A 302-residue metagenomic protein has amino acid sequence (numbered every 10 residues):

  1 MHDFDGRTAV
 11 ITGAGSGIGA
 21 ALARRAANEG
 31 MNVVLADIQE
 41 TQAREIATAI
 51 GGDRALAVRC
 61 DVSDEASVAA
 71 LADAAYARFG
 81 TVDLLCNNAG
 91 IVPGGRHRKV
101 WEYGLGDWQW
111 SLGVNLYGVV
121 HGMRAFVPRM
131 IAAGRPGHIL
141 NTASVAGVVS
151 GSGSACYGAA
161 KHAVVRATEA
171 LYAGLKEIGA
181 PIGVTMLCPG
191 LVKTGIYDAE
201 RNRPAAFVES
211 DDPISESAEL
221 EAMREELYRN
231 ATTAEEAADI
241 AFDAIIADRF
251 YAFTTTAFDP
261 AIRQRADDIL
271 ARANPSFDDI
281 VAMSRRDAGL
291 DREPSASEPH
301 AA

Functional and structural regions predicted by a protein language model:
T8, G15-S16: Conserved glycine-rich cofactor-binding loop
E29-E45: Conserved glycine-rich Rossmann-like NAD(P)H-binding loop of the short-chain dehydrogenase/reductase
E40-T41, R59-A70, L105: The beta1-alpha1 cofactor-binding region of Rossmann-like NAD(H)/NADP(H)-dependent oxidoreductases
R96-V100, G104-Q109: Substrate-binding pocket helix/loop in short-chain dehydrogenase/reductase
M123, A160: Active-site helix of classical SDR
S144: Residue(s) in the substrate-gating loop at a strand-loop-helix junction that position the organic substrate next
G174-T256: SDR active-site lid
